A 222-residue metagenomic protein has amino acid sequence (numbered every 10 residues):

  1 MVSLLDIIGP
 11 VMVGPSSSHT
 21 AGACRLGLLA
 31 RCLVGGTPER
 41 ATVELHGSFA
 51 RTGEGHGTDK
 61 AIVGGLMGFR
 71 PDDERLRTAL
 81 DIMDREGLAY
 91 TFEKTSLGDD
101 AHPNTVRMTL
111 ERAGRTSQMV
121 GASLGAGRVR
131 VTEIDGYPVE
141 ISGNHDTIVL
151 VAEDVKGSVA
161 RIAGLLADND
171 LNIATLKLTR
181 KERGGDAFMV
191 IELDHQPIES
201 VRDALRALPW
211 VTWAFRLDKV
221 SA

Functional and structural regions predicted by a protein language model:
M1-V11, A41-V43: Short, hydrophobic/aliphatic alpha-helical segments
G9-G27: Conserved phosphate/anionic-ligand binding catalytic regions in large, soluble enzymes, centered on
G22-L26, T58, S158: Catalytic-loop motifs flanking and including active-site residues across diverse enzymes
G27-L33: Histidine-anchored nucleotide/phosphate-binding helix
L33-T42: Non-transmembrane, aqueous-exposed alpha-helical and coiled segments at domain scale
T42, H46-R85: A structural-propensity feature for long, helix-poor, extended segments
M67-S117, S123: Contiguous domain-boundary segments centered on the initiation and propagation of an alpha-helix
Y90-F92, M119-A222: A conserved regulatory-domain signal marking ACT and ACT-like small-molecule sensing domains and adjacent regulatory
